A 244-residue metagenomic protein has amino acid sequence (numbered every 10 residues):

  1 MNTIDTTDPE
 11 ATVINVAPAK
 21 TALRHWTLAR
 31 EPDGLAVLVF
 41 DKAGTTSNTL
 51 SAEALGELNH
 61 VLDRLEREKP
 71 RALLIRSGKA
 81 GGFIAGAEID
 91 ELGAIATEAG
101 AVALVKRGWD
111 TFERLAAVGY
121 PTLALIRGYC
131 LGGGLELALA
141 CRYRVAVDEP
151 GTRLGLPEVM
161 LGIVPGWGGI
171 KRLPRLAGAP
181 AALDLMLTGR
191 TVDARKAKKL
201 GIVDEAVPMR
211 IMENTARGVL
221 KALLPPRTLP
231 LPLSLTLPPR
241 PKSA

Functional and structural regions predicted by a protein language model:
N2-L23, A52-L55, N59-V61, L176 (+5 more regions): Intrinsically disordered, low-complexity segments enriched in small/flexible residues
N2-R76, E113: Conserved CoA-thioester-binding segment of acyl-CoA-metabolizing enzymes
E68, S77-T111, C130, M160-G162: Glycine- (often His-adjacent) and acidic-residue-rich active-site loop that binds/positions the CoA thioester
I75, E88, L137-A138, A197: Hydrophobic/aromatic residues within transmembrane alpha-helices of multi-pass small-molecule transporters
W109, R114-L161, P165: Glycine-rich beta-to-alpha active-site loop
A117, V145-G151, M160-G162, G166-R175 (+2 more regions): Active-site-adjacent scaffolding segments
R142, V203-D204: Receiver (REC) domain switch/active-site residues of two-component response regulators
